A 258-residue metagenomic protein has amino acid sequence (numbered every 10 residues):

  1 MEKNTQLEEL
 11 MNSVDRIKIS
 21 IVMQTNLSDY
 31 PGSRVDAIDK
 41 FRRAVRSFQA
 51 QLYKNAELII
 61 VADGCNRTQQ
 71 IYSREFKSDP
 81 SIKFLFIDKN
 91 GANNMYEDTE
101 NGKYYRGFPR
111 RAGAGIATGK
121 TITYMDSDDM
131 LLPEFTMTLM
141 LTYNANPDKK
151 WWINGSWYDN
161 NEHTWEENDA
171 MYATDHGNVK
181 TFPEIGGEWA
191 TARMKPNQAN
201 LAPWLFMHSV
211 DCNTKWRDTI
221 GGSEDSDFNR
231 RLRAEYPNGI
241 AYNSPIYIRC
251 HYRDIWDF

Functional and structural regions predicted by a protein language model:
A37-N55: Short, acidic, metal-binding catalytic loop of nucleotide-sugar glycosyltransferases
A62-S73, K77, K89-A92: A conserved acidic beta->alpha catalytic loop
S78-G115: Active-site-proximal specificity loops/subdomain of glycosyltransferases
I122: Short aromatic/hydrophobic "clamp" motif used to bind/position activated sugar donors
D129-T142: Acidic donor-binding/catalytic loop of UDP-sugar-dependent glycosyltransferases, especially processive GT2
W152-A170: Short beta-strand-to-loop element that shapes/binds the nucleotide-sugar donor at the catalytic cleft/hinge
D169-P196: Short, flexible, basic/aromatic active-site loop/helix in glycosyltransferases
G221-F228: Acidic donor-binding loop at a coil-to-helix junction in glycosyltransferase catalytic cores that engages
